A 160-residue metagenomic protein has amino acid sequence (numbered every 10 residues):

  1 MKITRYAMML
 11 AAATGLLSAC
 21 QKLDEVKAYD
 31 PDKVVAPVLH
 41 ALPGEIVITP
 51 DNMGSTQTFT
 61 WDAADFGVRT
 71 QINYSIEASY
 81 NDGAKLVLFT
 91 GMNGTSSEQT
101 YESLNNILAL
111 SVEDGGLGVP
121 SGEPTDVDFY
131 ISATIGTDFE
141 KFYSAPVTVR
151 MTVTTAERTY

Functional and structural regions predicted by a protein language model:
M1-M8: Bacterial N-terminal signal peptides that target proteins for export
L10-T14: Alpha-helical transmembrane segments
L16-A19: C-terminal motif of bacterial Sec signal peptides marking the signal peptidase cleavage site
Q21-Y160: Acidic/polar, low-complexity intrinsically disordered N-terminal segments immediately downstream of a Sec signal
